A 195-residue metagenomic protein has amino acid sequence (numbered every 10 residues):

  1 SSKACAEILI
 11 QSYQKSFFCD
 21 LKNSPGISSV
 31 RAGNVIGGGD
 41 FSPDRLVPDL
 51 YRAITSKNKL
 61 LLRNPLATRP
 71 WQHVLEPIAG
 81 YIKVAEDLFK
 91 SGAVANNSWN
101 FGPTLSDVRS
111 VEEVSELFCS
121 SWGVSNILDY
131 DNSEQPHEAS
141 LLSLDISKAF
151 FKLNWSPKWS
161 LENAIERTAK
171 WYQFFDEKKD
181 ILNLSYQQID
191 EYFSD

Functional and structural regions predicted by a protein language model:
S2-A6: Active-site helix of classical SDR
E7-F89, D107, V111-S121: NAD(P)-dependent short-chain dehydrogenase/reductase
S56, K83, D87-Q135, D145-I146 (+1 more regions): Mid/C-terminal beta-alpha module of Rossmann-like enzyme folds, strongest in SDR-family dehydrogenases/epimerases
L66-P70, E134-E138, S185: Glycine-rich loop motifs involved in handling phospho/adenylate chemistry
V74, N97-S98, E134-S156, E177: Conserved C-terminal active-site "lid" loop/helix of NAD(P)H-dependent oxidoreductases that clamps the redox cofactor
C119, P136-S140, K152, Y186-E191: A hydrophobic C-terminal alpha-helical subdomain
L161-D195: Amphipathic terminal alpha-helices
